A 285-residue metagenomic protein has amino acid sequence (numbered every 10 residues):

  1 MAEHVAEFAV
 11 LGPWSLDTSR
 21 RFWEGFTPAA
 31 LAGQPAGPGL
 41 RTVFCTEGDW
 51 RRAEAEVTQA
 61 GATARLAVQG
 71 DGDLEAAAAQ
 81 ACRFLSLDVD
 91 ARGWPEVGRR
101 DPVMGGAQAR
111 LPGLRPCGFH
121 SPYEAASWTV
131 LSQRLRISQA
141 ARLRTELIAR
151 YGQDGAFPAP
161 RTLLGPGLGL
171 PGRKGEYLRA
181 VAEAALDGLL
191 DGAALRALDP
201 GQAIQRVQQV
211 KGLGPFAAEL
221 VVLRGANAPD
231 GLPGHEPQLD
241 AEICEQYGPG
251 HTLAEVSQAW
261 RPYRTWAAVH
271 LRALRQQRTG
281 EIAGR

Functional and structural regions predicted by a protein language model:
M1-R285: HhH-family (HhH-GPD) DNA N-glycosylase catalytic core used in base-excision repair
